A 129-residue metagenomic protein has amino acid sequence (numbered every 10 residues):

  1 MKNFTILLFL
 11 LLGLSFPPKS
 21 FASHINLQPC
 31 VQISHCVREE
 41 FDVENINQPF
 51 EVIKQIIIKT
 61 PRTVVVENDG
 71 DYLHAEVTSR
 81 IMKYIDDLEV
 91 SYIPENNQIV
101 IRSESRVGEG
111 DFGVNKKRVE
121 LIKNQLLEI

Functional and structural regions predicted by a protein language model:
M1-K2: N-terminal hydrophobic targeting signals that begin at the initiator methionine
T5-S15: Bacterial N-terminal signal peptides
F16-I129: Ser/Thr-rich, low-complexity intrinsically disordered terminal regions
